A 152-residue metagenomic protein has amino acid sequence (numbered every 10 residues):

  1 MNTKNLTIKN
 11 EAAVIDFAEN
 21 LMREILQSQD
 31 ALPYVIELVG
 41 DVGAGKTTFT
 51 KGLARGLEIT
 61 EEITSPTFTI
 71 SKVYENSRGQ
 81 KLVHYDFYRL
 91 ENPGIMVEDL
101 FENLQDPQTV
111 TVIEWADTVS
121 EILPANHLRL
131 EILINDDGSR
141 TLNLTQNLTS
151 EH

Functional and structural regions predicted by a protein language model:
N2-I25: N-terminal pre-Walker A segment at the start of P-loop NTPase domains
N2-K4, R55-E58, P93-H152: Short phosphate-coordinating micro-motif centered on Lys-Gly-acidic
E24-L32: Phosphate-binding P-loop
V35-E37: Short hydrophobic/aromatic beta-strand immediately N-terminal to the Walker A/P-loop
V39-D41: P-loop (Walker A) phosphate-binding loop of NTP-binding proteins
K46: Conserved lysine of the Walker
I59-Y74: Short beta-strand-centered segment that lines the nucleotide-binding/catalytic pocket of NTP-utilizing
